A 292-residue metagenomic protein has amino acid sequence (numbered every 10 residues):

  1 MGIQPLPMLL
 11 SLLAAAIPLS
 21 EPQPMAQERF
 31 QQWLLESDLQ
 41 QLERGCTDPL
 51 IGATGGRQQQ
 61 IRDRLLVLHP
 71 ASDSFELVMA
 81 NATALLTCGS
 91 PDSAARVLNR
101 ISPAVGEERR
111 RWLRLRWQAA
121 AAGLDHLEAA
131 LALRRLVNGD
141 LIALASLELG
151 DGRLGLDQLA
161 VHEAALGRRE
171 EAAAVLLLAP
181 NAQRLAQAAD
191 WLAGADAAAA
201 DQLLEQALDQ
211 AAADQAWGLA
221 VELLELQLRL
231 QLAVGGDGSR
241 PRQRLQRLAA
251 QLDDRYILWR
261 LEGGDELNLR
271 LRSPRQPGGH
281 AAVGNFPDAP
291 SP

Functional and structural regions predicted by a protein language model:
M1-G2: N-terminal secretory signal peptides that target proteins for export/translocation
P5-A15: Bacterial N-terminal signal peptides
L13-P292: Alpha-helical solenoid repeat scaffolds
